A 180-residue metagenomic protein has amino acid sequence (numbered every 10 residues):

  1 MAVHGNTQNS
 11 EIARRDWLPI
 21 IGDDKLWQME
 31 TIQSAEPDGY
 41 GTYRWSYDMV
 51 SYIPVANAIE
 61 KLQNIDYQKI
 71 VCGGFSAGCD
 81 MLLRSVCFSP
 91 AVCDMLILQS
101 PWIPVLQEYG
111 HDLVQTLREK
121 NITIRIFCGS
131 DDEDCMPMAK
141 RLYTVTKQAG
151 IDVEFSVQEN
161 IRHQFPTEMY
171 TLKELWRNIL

Functional and structural regions predicted by a protein language model:
M1-V3, Q99, Q158: Alpha/beta-hydrolase
A2-I65: Serine-hydrolase catalytic machinery in alpha/beta-hydrolase-like enzymes
Y67, V92-C93, N121: Core-facing hydrophobic residues within beta-strands of well-ordered domains
C72-G74, Q99: Short beta-strand immediately N-terminal to the catalytic nucleophile in serine-hydrolase-like folds
G74-G78, L82: Gly/Ala-rich beta-loop-alpha elbow adjacent to hydrolase catalytic centers
R84-F88: Active-site signature of alpha/beta-hydrolase-fold catalytic machinery across serine- and Asp/Cys-nucleophile hydrolases
A91-P104: A conserved short beta-strand
P101-W176: The feature captures the conserved acid-bearing segment of alpha/beta-hydrolase catalytic domains
